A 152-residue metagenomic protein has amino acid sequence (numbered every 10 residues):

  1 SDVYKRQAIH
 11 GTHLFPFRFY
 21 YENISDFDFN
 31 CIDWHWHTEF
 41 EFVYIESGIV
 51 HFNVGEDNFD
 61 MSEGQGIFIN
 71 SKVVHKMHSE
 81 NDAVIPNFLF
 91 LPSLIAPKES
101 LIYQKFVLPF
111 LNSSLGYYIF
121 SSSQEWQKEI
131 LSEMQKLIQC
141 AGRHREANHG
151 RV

Functional and structural regions predicted by a protein language model:
V3-Y4: Short, small-residue-biased leader/transition segments that mark boundaries at the very start of proteins
T12-L14: Membrane-embedded alpha-helical bundles of multi-pass integral membrane proteins
F19-F110, H144-E146: N-terminal regulatory/effector-sensing and dimerization cores that precede helix-turn-helix DNA-binding domains
Y103-V152: Amphipathic alpha-helical segments enriched in hydrophobic/aromatic residues interleaved with Lys/Arg
